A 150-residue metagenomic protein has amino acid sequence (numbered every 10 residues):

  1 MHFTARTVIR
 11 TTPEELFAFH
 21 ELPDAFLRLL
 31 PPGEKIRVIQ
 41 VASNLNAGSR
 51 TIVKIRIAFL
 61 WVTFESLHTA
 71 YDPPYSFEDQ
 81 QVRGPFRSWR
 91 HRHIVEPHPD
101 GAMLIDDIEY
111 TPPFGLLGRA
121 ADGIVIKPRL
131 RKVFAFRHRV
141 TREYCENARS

Functional and structural regions predicted by a protein language model:
M1-A47: Hydrophobic ligand-binding cavity/cleft-lining segments
H2-T4, W61-E65, S88-H91: Short, surface-exposed coil-to-beta transition loops
I9-T11, I57-F59, A70, Y110-F114: Beta-strand elements of well-folded, non-transmembrane domains
T12, P73-P74, H98-G101: Short strand-connecting beta-turns/loops that link adjacent beta-strands
E15-H20, F26, T51, H68 (+3 more regions): Hydrophobic pocket/interface hotspot
R37-R83, M103, R139-S150: Glycine-rich portal/gate segments that line the openings of hydrophobic small-molecule binding cavities
E78-K132: Beta-strand/loop substructures that line and gate deep hydrophobic ligand-binding cavities in soluble
K132-V140: A non-catalytic, amphipathic alpha-helix used as a structural packing/dimerization or gating element in enzyme scaffolds
